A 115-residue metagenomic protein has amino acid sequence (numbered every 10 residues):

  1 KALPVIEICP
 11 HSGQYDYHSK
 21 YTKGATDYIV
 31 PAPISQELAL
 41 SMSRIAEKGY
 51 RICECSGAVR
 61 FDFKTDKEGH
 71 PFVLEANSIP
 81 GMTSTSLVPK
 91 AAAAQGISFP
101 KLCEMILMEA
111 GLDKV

Functional and structural regions predicted by a protein language model:
K1-S19, F61, P71-N77, S86: Beta-strand scaffold of nucleotide-dependent catalytic cores
P4, P31-A32, P80, P89: Proline-rich low-complexity regions
G13, A25, M82-S84: Residue-level signal for secondary-structure boundary sites
Y15-Y17, V30, M82: Short clusters of hydrophobic/aromatic residues that line enzyme substrate/ligand-binding pockets
Y21-D66, I106-E109: A long amphipathic alpha-helix within ATP-dependent nucleotide-binding catalytic cores
T65-V115: C-terminal active-site "lid" helix and adjoining low-complexity regulatory extension at the edge of ATP-using catalytic
